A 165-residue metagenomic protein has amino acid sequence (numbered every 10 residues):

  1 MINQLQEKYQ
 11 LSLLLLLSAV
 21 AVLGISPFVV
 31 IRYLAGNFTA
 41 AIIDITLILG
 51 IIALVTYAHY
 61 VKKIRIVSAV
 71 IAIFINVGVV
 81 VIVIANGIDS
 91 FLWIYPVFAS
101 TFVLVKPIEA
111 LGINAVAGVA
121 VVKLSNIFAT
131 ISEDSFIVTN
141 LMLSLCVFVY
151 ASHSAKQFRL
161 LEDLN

Functional and structural regions predicted by a protein language model:
M1-K8: Short, Lys/Arg-rich, polar N-terminal cytosolic tail immediately upstream of the first transmembrane signal-anchor
K8-Y9, L164: Signal-transducing coiled-coil linker helix
Q10-A99, V116-V122: Hydrophobic transmembrane alpha-helices and their membrane-interface boundaries in multi-pass, membrane-anchored
L34, K62, I66, F128 (+2 more regions): Membrane-interfacial segments
A40, F102, P107-L111: Alpha-helical transmembrane segments and their helix-entry boundary regions
A72-I82, F128, N140-V147: Small-residue-rich segments of transmembrane alpha-helices in multi-pass membrane proteins, especially helix faces
F91, T130-L141: Loop-to-transmembrane alpha-helix initiation sites
V138-N165: Juxtamembrane or sensor-core-proximal signal-transducing alpha helices that couple sensory domains to cytosolic
